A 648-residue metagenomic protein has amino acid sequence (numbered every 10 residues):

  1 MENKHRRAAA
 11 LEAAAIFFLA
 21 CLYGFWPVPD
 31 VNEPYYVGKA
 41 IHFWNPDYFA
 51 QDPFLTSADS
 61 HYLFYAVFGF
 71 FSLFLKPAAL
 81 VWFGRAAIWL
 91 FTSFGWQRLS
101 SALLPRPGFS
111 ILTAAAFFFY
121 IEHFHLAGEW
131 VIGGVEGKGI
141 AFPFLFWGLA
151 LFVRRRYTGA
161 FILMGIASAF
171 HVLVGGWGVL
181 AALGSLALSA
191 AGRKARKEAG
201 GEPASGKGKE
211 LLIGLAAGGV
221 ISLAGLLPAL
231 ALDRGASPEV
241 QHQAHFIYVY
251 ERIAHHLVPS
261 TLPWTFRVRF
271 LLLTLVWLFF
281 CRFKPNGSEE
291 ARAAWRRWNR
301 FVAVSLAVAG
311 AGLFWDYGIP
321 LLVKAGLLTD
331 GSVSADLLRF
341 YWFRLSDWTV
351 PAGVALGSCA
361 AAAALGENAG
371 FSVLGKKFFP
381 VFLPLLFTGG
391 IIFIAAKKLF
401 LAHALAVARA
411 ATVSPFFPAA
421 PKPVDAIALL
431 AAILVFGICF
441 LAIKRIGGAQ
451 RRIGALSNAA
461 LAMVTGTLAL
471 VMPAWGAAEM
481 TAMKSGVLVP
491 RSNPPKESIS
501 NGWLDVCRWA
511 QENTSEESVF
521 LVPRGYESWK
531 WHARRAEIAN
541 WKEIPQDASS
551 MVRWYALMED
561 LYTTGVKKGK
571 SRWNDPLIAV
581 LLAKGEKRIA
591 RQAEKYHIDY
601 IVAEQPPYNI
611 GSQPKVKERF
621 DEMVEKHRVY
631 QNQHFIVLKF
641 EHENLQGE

Functional and structural regions predicted by a protein language model:
A20-V37, W44-N45, F49, P53-H61 (+4 more regions): Transmembrane catalytic cores of multi-pass membrane glycosyltransferases and polysaccharide-assembly enzymes
V37-K39, F54-P77, A167: Short hydrophobic/aromatic helix or loop-helix immediately within or flanking a transmembrane segment in polytopic
D52, F74-F94: Loop-to-helix entry region of an early transmembrane alpha helix in multi-pass inner-membrane enzymes
W96-F124: Transmembrane-helix signature of polytopic, membrane-embedded enzymes that assemble or transfer cell-envelope glycans
I140-G159, L186, G192-R196: Membrane-interface transmembrane helices that cradle and orient dolichyl/undecaprenyl
L149-L151, T158-G175, L183, A216-V220 (+1 more regions): Membrane-interface alpha helices of multi-pass inner-membrane proteins
V304, V308, G312-W342, T349-A352 (+3 more regions): Transmembrane helical bundles and short interhelical boundary loops of multi-pass, membrane-embedded
L470-G486, K496-A579, E586, A590-I610: Short periplasmic/luminal acceptor-recognition loop of GT-C membrane glycosyltransferases, typified by
